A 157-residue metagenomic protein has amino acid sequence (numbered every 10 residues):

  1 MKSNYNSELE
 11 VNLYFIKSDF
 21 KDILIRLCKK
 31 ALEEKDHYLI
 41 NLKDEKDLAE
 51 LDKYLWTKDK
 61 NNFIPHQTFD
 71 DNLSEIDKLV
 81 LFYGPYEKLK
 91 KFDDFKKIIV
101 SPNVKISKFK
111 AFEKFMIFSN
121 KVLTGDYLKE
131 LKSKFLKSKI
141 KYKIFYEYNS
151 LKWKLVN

Functional and structural regions predicted by a protein language model:
M1-W56: Long, hydrophobic N-terminal alpha-helical segment
S3, D19, I23, V80-Y83 (+2 more regions): N-terminal beta-strand-loop-alpha-helix module at the start of alpha/beta ligand-binding or catalytic domains
V11-N12, L32, H37-L39, N61-P65 (+2 more regions): Metal- and O2-centered redox machinery and metal/ROS homeostasis
I16-K17, L42-E45, G84, V100-V104 (+1 more regions): Structural motif
D19-K21, D70-L73, E87-K90, N149-K154: A short acidic, often aromatic-flanked loop/helix-cap motif at beta-alpha or helix-coil junctions that lines enzyme
Y54-D93: Helix-adjacent hinge/juxtasegments
L89-D126, E130: Extended, well-folded catalytic/binding cores that form a central cleft or groove in large enzyme and scaffold domains
E113-N157: Glycine-rich, aromatic-bearing surface loops/beta-hairpins
